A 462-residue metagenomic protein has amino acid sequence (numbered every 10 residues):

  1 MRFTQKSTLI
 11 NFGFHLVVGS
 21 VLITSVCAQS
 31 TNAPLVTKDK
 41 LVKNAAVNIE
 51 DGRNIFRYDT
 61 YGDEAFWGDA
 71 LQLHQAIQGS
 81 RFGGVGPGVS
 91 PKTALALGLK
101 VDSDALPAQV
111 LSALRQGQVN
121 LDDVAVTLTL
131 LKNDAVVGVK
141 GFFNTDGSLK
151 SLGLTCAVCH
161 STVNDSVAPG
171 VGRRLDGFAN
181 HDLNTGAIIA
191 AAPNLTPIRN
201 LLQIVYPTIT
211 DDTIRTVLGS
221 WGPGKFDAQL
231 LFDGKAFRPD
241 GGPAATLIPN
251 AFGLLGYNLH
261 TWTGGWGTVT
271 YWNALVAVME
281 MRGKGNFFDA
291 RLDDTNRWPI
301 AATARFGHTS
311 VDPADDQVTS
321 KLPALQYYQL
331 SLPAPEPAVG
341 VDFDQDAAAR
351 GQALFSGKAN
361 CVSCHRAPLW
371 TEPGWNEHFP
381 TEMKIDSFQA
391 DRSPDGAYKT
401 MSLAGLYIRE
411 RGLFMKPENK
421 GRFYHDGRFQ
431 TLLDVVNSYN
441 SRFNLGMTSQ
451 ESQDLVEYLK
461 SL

Functional and structural regions predicted by a protein language model:
R2-K6, N11, H15, T24-L462: Periplasmic c-type cytochrome electron-transfer domains
